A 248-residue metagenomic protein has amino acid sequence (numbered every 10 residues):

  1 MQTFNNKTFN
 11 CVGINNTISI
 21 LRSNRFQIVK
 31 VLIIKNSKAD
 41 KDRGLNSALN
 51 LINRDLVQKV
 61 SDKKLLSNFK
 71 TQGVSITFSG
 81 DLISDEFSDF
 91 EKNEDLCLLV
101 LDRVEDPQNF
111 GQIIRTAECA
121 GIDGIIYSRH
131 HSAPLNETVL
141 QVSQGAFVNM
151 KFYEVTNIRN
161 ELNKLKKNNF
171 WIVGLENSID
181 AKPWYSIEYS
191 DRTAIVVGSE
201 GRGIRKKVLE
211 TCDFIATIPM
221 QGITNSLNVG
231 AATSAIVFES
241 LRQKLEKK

Functional and structural regions predicted by a protein language model:
M1-S88: N-terminal positively charged helical leader segments and presequences
S19, L49, Q58, F87-K182: RNA substrate-binding interface of SAM-dependent RNA methyltransferases
N36, D62-K63, H130-S132, E200-R202 (+1 more regions): Short, acidic/turn-prone active-site loops that include or flank metal/cofactor- and phosphate-binding residues
G44-L45, S132-T138, R202-V208: Short, glycine/polar-rich helix-capping loops at beta-to-alpha or helix-loop-helix junctions that flank or form
V74-S75, Q141-A146, S190-T193: Short, hinge-like loop/turn segments at secondary-structure boundaries
Q141-Q144, L209-K248: Structured adenosyl-cofactor binding patch, chiefly the S-adenosyl-L-methionine
V173-N228: Active-site/ligand-binding-proximal alpha/beta "capping" segment
